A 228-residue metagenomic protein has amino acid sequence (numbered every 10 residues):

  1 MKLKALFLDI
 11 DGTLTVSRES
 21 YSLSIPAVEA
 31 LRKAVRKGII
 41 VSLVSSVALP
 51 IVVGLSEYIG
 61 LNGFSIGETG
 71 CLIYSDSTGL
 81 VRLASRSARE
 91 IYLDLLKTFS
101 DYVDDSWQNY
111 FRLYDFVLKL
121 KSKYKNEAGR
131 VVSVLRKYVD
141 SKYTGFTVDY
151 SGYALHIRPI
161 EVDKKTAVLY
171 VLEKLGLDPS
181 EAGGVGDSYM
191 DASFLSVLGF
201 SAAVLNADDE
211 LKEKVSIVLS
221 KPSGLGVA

Functional and structural regions predicted by a protein language model:
M1-I10, P26-E29, E173-K174: Non-catalytic pre-domain segments flanking phosphatase-related domains
K2-S20, L43-S45, L195: Asp-based phosphoryl-transfer active-site loop
K4-L6, G63, A182: The start of beta-strands in P-loop NTPase/AAA+ ATPase cores
L23-Y110: Active-site phosphate-binding/coordination module
S42, I66, G183-V185, A202 (+1 more regions): Hydrophobic/aromatic beta-strand patches that form the interior of the parallel beta-sheet core in alpha/beta enzyme
D94-G199, N206, K212: Conserved acidic, metal-coordinating active-site core of Asp-based, Mg2+-dependent phosphoryl-transfer enzymes
V197, S201, L205-A228: Asp-based, Mg2+/Mn2+-dependent phosphohydrolase catalytic module
